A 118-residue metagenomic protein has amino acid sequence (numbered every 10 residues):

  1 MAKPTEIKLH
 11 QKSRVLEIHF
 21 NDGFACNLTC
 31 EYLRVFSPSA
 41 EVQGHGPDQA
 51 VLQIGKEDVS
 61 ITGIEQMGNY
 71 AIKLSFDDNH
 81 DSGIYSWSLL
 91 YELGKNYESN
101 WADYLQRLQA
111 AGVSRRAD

Functional and structural regions predicted by a protein language model:
M1-D118: Motif-centric detector for short Cys/His coordination patterns
